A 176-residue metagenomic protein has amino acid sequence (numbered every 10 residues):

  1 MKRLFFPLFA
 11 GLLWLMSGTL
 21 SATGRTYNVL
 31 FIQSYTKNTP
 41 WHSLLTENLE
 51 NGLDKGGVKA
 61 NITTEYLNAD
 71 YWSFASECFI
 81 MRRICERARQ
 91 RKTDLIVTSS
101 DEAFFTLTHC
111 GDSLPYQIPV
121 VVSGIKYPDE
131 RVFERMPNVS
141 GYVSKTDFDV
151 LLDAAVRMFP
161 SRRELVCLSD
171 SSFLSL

Functional and structural regions predicted by a protein language model:
K2, L20-L176: Short hydrophobic alpha-helices and adjacent helix-cap/hinge residues
P7-S17: Bacterial N-terminal signal peptides
